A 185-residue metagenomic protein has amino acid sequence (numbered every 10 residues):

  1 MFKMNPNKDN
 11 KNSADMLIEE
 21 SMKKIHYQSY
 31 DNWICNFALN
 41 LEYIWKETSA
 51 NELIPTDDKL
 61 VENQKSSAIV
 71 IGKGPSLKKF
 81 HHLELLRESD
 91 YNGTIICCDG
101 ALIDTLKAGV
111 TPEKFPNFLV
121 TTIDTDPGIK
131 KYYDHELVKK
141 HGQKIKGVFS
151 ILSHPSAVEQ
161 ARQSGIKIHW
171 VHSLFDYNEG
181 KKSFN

Functional and structural regions predicted by a protein language model:
M1-G93, D104-N117, G128, D134-F149 (+1 more regions): N-terminal donor/sugar-recognition subdomains of glycan-related enzymes, prototypically the membrane-proximal stem
I69-I71, C97, T122: Redox-cofactor binding/interface segments in oxidoreductases and associated redox assembly factors
G93-D99: General structural concept
D99-L102, T121-I129, I151-S153, H172-Y177: Short, acidic/turn-prone active-site loops that include or flank metal/cofactor- and phosphate-binding residues
K131-D134, G180-K182: Short, surface-exposed, charge-dense and proline/glycine-enriched linear segments
I166-N185: Active-site-proximal segments of catalytic enzyme domains that coordinate small-molecule cofactors or metal ions
